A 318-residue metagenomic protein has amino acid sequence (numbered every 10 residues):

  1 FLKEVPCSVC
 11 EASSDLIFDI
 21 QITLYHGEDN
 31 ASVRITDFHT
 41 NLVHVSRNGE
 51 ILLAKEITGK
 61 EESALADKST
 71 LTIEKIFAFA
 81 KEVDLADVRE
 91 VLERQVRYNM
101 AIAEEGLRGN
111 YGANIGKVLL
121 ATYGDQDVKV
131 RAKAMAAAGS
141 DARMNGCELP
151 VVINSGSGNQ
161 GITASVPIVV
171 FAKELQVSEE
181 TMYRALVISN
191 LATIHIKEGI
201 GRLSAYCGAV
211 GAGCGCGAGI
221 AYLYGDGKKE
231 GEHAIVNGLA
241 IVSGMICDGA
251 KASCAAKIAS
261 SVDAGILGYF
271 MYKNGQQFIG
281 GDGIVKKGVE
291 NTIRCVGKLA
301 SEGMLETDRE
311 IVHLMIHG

Functional and structural regions predicted by a protein language model:
L2-G146, H313-H317: Signature of multi-pass transmembrane helix bundles
F18-D19, N30-L42, L65-K68, F77 (+3 more regions): A structural signal for small-residue-enriched, beta-sheet-centric alpha/beta enzyme cores and oligomeric scaffold folds
K75, R94, Y98-A101, R131 (+9 more regions): Alpha-helical scaffold segments in soluble metabolic enzymes
E93, Q126, V130, G161-S165 (+4 more regions): Conserved structured core elements
L119-A137, V169-V187, K228-V236, E310-G318: An acidic intrinsically disordered interaction segment
C147-S155, I194-G201: Transmembrane alpha-helix interface/packing and boundary motifs in multi-pass membrane proteins, characterized by
L149-V166, C207-G211: Conserved phosphate/anionic-ligand binding catalytic regions in large, soluble enzymes, centered on
F171-R184, I194-S260, K273-G280: Hydrophobic alpha-helical bundle architecture
